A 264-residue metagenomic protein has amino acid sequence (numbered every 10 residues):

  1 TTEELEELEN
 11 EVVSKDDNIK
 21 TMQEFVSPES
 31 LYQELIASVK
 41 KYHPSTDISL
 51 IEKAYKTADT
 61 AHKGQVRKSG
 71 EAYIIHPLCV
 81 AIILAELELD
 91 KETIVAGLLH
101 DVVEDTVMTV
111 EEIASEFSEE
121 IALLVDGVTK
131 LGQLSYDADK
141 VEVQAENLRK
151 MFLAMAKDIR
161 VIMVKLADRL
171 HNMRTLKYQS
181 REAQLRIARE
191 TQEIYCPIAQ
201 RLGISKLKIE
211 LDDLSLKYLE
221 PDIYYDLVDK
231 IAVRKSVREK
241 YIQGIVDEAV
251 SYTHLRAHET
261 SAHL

Functional and structural regions predicted by a protein language model:
T1-R256, S261: Active-site helical microenvironments for divalent-metal-assisted chemistry
